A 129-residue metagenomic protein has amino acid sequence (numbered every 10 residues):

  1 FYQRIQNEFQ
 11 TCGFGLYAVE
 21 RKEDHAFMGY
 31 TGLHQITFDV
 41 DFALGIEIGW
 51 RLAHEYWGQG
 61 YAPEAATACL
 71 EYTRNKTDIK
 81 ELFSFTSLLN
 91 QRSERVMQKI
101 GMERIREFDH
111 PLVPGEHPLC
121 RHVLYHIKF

Functional and structural regions predicted by a protein language model:
F1-G13: Active-site rim helix/loop that mediates acceptor-substrate recognition in acyltransferases
A18-F129: Acyl-donor (CoA/ACP) binding surface of acyl/acetyltransferases
